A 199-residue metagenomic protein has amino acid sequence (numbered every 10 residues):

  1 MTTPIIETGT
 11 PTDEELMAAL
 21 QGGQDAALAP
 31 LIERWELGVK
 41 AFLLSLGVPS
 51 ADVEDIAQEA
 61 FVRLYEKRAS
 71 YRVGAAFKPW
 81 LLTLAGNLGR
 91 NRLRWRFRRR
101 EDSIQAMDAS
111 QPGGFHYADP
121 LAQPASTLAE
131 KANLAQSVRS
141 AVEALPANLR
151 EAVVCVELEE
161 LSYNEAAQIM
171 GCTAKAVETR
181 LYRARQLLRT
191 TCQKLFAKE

Functional and structural regions predicted by a protein language model:
T2-I5, G9-T10, R99-K131, S162: Internal acidic/polar
T3-P4, Q21-P30, K40-E59, A174 (+1 more regions): Short, charged helix-capping/linker segments at alpha-helix termini
Q21-G22, V48-P49, F61-A76, W95-F97: Sigma70-family region 2
I32-S50, K67, V142, L187 (+1 more regions): Amphipathic, Lys/Arg- and hydrophobic-enriched alpha-helical face
D52, A176, R183, L187: Residues in the helix-turn-helix
E66-V73, T83-I104, K131: Arg/Lys-rich amphipathic alpha helix in sigma70-family domain 2
R94-F97, R150, R185-E199: Short, Lys/Arg-enriched C-terminal cap helix and immediately downstream tail that follows
R139-A176: Helix-turn-helix DNA-binding module
